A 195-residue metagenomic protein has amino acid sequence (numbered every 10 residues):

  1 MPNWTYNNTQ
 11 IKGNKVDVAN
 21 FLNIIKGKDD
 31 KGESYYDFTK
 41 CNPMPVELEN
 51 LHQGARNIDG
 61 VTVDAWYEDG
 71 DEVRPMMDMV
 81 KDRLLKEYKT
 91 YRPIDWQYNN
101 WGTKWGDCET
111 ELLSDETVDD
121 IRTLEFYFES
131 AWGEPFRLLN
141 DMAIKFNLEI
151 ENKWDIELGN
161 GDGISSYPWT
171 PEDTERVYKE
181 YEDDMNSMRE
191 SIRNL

Functional and structural regions predicted by a protein language model:
M1-L195: Intrinsic low-complexity, intrinsically disordered or marginally ordered coil/linker segments
